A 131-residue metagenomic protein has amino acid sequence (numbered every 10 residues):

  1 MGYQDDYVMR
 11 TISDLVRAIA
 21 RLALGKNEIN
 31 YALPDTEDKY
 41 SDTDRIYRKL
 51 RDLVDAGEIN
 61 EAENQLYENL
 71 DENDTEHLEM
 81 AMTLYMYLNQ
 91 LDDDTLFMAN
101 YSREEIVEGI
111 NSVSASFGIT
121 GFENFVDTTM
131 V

Functional and structural regions predicted by a protein language model:
M1-D74, Q90-V131: N-terminal alpha-helical interaction modules that lie
H77-A81: Short, well-ordered alpha-helical segments that carry or flank key catalytic/ligand-binding motifs at enzyme/regulatory
